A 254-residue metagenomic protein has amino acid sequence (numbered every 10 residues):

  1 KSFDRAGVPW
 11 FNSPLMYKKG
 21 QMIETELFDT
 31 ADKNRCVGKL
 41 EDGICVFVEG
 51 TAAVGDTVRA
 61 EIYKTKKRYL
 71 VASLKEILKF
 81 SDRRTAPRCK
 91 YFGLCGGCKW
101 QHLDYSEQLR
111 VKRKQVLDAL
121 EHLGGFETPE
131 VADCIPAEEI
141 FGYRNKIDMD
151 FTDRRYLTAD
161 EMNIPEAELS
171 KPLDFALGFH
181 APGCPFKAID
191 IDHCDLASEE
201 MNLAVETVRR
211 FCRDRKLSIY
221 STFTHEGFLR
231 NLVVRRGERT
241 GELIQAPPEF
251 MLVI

Functional and structural regions predicted by a protein language model:
K1-L15: N-terminal amphipathic/basic-hydrophobic helices that include classical n-h-c signal peptides and signal-anchor
F11-I254: Accessory RNA-recognition modules of RNA-modification enzymes
